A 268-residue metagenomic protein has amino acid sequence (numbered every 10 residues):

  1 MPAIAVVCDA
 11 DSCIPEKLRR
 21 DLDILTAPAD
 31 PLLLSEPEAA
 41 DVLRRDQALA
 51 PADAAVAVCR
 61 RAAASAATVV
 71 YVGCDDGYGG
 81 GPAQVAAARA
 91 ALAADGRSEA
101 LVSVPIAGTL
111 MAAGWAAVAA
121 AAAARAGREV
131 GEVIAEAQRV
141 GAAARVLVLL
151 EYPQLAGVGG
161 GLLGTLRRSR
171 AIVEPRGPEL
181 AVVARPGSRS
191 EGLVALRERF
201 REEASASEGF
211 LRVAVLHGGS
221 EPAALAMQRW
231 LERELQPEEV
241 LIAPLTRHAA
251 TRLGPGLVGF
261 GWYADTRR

Functional and structural regions predicted by a protein language model:
A3, D11-L33, G81, V85-A90 (+2 more regions): Mixed-charge interfacial surface used for oligomerization/domain docking and macromolecular partner engagement
V7-C8, Y71-D75, P105: Short beta-strand segments
P31-D95: Class I S-adenosyl-L-methionine
